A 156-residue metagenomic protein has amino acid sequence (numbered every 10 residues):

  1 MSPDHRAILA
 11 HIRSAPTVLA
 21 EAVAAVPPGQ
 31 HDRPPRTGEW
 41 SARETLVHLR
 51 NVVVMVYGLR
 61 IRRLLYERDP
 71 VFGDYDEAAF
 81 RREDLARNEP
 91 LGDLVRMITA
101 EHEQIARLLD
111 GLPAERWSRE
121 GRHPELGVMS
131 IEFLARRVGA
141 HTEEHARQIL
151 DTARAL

Functional and structural regions predicted by a protein language model:
M1-S14: Extreme N-terminal tail/first-helix region
P3, A42, F80-D93, E125-F133: Acidic/His metal-coordination segments adjacent to aromatic residues that form catalytic metal sites in metalloenzymes
I8-H11, V23-V26, R68-V71, R82-A86 (+1 more regions): Short acidic/polar alpha-helix capping motifs at helix-coil junctions
H11-P16, A22, A78-S118: Acidic/histidine-rich alpha-helical segments that form the ligand environment of transition-metal centers
P16-P27, V54, G58, R62 (+3 more regions): Structural signal for well-ordered, non-membrane alpha-helices
D32-E77, E120-L156: Short, contiguous alpha-helical
